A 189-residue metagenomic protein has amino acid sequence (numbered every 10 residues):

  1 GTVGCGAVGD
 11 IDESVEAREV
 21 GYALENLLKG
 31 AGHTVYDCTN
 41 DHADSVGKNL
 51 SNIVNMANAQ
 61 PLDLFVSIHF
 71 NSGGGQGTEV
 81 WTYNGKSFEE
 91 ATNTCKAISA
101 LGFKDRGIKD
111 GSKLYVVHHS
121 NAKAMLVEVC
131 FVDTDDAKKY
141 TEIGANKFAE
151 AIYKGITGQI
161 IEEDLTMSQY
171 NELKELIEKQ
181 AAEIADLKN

Functional and structural regions predicted by a protein language model:
G1-D10: Short glycine-rich His-centered loop
I11-T166, Y170, K174: Active-site-proximal helix/loop segments of hydrolytic enzymes
T166-L173, I177-Q180, I184-N189: Long, heptad-repeat coiled-coil alpha-helices used as oligomerization/scaffolding rods
